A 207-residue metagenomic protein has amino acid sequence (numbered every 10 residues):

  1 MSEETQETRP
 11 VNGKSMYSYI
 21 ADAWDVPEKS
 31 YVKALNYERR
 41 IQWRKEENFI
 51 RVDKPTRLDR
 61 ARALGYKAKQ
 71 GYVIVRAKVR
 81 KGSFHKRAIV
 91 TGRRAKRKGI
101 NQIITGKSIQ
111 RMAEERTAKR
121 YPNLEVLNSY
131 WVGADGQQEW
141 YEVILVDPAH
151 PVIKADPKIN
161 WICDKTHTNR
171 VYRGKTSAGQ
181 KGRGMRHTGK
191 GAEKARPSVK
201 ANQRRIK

Functional and structural regions predicted by a protein language model:
M1-K69, G92-K207: Low-complexity, rRNA-contacting terminal tracts
R62-S83: Histone-fold modules and their flanking histone-like tails across chromatin and transcription assemblies
S83-H85, P151-V152: Residue-level signal for secondary-structure boundary sites
H85-K86, L124: Amphipathic alpha-helical interaction segments
